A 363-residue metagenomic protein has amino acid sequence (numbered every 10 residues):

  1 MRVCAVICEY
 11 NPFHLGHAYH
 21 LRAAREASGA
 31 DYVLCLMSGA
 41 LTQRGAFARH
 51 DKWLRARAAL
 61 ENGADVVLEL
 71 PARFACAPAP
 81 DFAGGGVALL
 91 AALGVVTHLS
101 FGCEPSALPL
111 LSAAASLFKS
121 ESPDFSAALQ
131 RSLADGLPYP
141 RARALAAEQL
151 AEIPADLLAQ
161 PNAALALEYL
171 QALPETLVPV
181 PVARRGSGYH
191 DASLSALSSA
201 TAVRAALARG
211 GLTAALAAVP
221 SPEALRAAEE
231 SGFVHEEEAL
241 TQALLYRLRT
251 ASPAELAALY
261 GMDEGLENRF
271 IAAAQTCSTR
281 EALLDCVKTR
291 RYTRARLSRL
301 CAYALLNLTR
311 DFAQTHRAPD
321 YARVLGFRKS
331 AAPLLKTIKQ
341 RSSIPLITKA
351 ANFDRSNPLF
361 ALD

Functional and structural regions predicted by a protein language model:
M1-R55: N-terminal catalytic cores of NTP/NDP-binding nucleotidyl/phosphoryl-transfer enzymes
A5-I7, L36-M37, L68-L70, V180-A183: Short beta-strands and strand-loop turn motifs
R25, A56-L60, Q171, R204: Class I S-adenosyl-L-methionine
R25-E26, L60, V87, A91-A92: Non-catalytic positions within long, well-ordered alpha-helices that form the structural scaffold/packing of enzyme
S28-A30, A64, V95-V96: Short, high-confidence coil segments that cap the C-terminus of an alpha-helix and link into the following beta-strand
R57-A72: A glycine-rich helix N-cap at a beta->alpha junction
L70-D363: Active-site cores that bind ATP or allylic diphosphates and position pyrophosphate for catalysis
